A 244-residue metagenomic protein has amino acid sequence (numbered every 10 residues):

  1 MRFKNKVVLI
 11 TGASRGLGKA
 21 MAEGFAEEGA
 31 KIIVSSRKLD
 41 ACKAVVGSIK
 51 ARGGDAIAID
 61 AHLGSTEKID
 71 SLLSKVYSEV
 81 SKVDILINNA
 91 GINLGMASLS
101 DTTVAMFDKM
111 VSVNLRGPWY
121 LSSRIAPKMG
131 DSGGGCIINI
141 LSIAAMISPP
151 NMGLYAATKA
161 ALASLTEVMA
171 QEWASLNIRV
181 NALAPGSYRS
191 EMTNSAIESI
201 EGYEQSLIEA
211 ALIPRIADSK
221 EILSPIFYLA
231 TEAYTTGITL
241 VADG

Functional and structural regions predicted by a protein language model:
R2, R215-A242: C-terminal substrate-recognition "lid" of short-chain dehydrogenase/reductases
S14-R15: Conserved glycine-rich cofactor-binding loop
A97-L99, T103-V111, L207: Substrate-binding pocket helix/loop in short-chain dehydrogenase/reductase
L99-S100, I147-G153, L176, P214: Active-site loop immediately N-terminal to the catalytic Tyr-X3-Lys motif of short-chain dehydrogenase/reductase
S122, T158, T166: Active-site helix of classical SDR
P127, Q171-S175: Alpha-helical segment proximal to the catalytic Tyr-Lys
S142: Residue(s) in the substrate-gating loop at a strand-loop-helix junction that position the organic substrate next
